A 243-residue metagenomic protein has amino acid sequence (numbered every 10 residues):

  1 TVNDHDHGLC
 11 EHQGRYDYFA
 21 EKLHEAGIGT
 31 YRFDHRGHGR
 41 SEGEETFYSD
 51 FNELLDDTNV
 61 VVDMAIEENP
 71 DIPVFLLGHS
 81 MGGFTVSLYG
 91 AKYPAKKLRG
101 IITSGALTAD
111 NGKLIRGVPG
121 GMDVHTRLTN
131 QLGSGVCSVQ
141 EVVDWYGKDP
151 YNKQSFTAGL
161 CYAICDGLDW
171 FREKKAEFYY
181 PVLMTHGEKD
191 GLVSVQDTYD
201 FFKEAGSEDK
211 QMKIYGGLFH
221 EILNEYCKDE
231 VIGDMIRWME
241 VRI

Functional and structural regions predicted by a protein language model:
C10-Q13, G39-N69: Catalytic nucleophile-loop/oxyanion-hole region of alpha/beta-hydrolase and closely related hydrolase-like folds
R15, A20-G43: Conserved alpha/beta-hydrolase
P73, M81-G100: Conserved hydrolase catalytic core segment
I102-N111: Active-site nucleophile loop of the alpha/beta-hydrolase fold
F178, M184-H186, D190: Short beta-strand/loop motif that positions the catalytic acidic residue of the alpha/beta-hydrolase fold
Y180, S194-K203: Short alpha-helix in the alpha/beta-hydrolase fold that links the catalytic acid
K189-V193, E221: Acidic catalytic loop of the alpha/beta-hydrolase fold
Q211-I243: Catalytic active-site module of serine/aspartate enzymes centered on a nucleophile-bearing elbow/loop
